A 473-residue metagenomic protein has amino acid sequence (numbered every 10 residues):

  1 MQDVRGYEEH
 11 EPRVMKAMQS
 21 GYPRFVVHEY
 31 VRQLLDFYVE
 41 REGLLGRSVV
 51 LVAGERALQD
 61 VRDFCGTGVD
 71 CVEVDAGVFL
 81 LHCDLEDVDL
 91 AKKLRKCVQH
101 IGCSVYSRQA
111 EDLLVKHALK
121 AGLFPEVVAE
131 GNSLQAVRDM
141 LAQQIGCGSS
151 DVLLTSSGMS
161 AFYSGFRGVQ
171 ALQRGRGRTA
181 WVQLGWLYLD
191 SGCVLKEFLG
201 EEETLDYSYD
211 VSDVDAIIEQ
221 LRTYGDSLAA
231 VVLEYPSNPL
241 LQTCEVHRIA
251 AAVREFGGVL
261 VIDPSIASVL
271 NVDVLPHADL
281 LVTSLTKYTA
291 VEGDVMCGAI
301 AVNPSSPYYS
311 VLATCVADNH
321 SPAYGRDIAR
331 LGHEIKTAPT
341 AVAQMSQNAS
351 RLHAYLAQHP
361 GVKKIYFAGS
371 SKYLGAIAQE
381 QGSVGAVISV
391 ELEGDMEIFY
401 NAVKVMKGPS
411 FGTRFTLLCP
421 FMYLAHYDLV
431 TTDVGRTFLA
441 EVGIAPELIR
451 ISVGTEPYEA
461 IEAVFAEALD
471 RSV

Functional and structural regions predicted by a protein language model:
M1-S160, G168-Q170, L184-G200, A216: Conserved N-terminal alpha-helix of the aminotransferase class I/II PLP-enzyme fold
D3-Y22, Y30, C315-I398, A402-V403: Structural motif of enzymes handling amino- and sulfur-group chemistry
V88, G394-N401, Y458-A463: Short, conserved charged micro-motifs
Q144, G148-G361, Y366: Conserved PLP-enzyme active-site core in the AAT-like
V311-L312, I398-M406, V464-L469: Short amphipathic alpha-helices in soluble, non-transmembrane regions that often serve as interface/regulatory elements
Y373-E380, M422-P446: Active-site-adjacent capping/gating segments
V403-G435: Conserved PLP cofactor-binding pocket of PLP-dependent enzymes
